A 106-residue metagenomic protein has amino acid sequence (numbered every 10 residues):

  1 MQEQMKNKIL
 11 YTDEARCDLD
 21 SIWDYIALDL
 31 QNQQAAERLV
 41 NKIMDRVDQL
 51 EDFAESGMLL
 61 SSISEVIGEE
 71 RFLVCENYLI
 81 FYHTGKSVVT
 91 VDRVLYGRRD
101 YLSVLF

Functional and structural regions predicted by a protein language model:
M1-M44: Arg/Lys-rich, positively charged N-terminal/basic patches that mediate binding to nucleic acids
S21, Q49, L79-I80: Hydrophobic side chains within alpha-helical segments
D48-V74: A short, surface-exposed loop/turn module that caps and links secondary-structure elements
C75-L79, H83-F106: Enriched for short, Lys/Arg-rich terminal
